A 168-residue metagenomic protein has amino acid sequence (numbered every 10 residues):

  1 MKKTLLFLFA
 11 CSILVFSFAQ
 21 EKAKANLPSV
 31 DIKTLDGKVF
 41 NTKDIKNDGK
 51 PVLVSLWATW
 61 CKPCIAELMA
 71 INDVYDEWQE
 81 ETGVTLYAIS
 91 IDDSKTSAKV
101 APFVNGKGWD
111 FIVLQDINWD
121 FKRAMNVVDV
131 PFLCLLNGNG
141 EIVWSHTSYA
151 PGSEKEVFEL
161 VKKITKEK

Functional and structural regions predicted by a protein language model:
M1-K22: Bacterial Sec-dependent N-terminal signal peptides
D31-V52: A short beta-strand-turn-helix
G49-V52, W57-W60, D129: Short pre-active-site segment immediately N-terminal to redox-active cysteine/selenocysteine motifs in thiol-based
K50, A66-I89, N105, E154: Conserved helix-turn-beta segment immediately C-terminal to the redox Cys motif in thioredoxin-like folds
L53-V54, L86, L133: Hydrophobic beta-strand anchors of alpha/beta hydrolase catalytic cores
G83-S97, W109-N118: Thiol-based oxidoreductase modules, predominantly thioredoxin-like and allied folds used for disulfide exchange
A101-G138: Short, internal strand/loop/helix patches that form the active-site neighborhood or redox-interaction surface
L135-K168: Thiol-/selenol-based redox modules, centered on thioredoxin-like and closely related oxidoreductase domains
